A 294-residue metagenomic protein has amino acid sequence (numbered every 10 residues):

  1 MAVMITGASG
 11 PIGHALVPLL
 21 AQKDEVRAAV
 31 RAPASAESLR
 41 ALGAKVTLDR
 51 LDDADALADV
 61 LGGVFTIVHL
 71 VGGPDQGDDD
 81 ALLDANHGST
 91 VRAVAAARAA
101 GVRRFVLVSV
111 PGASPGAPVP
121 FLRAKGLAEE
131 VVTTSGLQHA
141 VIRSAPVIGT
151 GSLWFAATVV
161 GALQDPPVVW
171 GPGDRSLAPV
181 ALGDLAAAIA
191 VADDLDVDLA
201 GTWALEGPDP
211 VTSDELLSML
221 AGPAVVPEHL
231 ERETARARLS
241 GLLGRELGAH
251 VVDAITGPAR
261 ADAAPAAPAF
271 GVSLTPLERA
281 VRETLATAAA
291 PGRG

Functional and structural regions predicted by a protein language model:
A2, F65-T66, R104: Structural motif
A2-K23: N-terminal Rossmann NAD(P)H-binding glycine-rich loop of SDR-like oxidoreductase domains
T6, A29, L70-V71, F105-P111 (+1 more regions): SDR active-site strand-loop-helix element
A8-P11, A100, P115-A221: Oxidoreductase cofactor-interface core, primarily capturing Rossmann-like NAD(P)-dependent enzymes
R31-R92, A96, A113-S114: NAD(P)H-binding glycine-rich loop region in Rossmannoid oxidoreductase-like domains and their noncatalytic homologs
D53, G88-R92, R104, L127-A128 (+1 more regions): Conserved cofactor-binding/catalytic machinery of classical short-chain dehydrogenase/reductase
L217-R260, R293-G294: Terminal hydrophobic/aromatic helix or amphipathic segment near a protein terminus
A261-G294: Amphipathic terminal alpha-helices
